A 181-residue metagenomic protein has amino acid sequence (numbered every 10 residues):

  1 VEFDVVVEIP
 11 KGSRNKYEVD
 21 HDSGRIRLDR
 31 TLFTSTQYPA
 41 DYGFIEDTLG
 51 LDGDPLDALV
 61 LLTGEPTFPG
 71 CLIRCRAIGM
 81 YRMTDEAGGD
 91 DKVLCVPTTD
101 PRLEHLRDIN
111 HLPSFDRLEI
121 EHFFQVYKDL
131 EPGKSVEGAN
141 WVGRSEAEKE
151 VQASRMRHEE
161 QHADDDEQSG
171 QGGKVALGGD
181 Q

Functional and structural regions predicted by a protein language model:
V1-D165, G170-D180: Hydrophobic N-terminal alpha-helices or hydrophobic patches in metabolic proteins across all domains of life
